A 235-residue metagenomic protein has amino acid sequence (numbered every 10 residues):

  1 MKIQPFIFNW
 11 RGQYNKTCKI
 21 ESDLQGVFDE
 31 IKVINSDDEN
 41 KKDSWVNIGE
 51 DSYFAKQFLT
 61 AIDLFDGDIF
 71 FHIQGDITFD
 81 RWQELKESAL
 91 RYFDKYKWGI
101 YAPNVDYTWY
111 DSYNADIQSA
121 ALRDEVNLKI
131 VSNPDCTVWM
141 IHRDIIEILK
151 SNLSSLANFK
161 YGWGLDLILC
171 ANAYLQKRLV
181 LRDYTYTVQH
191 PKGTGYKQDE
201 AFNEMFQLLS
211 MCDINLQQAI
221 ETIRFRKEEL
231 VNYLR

Functional and structural regions predicted by a protein language model:
K2-F6, I168: Cell-envelope/extracellular polymer assembly enzymes that use nucleotide-activated donors
N9-G26: Short, well-formed alpha-helical segments that are part of the catalytic scaffolds of diverse glycosyltransferases
R11-Q13, F159-R235: C-terminal catalytic/acceptor-binding lobe
E21-N47: Acidic donor-binding segment of Leloir-type glycosyltransferases
D51-F58: Conserved donor sugar-nucleotide recognition element shared by glycan-biosynthetic enzymes
L59-I69: Active-site nucleotide-sugar/metal-binding loop of Leloir-type enzymes
D68-T78: Short beta-strand-to-loop acidic/aromatic patch adjacent to the donor-nucleotide binding site
D80-A157: Conserved catalytic core of nucleotide-sugar-dependent glycosyltransferases
